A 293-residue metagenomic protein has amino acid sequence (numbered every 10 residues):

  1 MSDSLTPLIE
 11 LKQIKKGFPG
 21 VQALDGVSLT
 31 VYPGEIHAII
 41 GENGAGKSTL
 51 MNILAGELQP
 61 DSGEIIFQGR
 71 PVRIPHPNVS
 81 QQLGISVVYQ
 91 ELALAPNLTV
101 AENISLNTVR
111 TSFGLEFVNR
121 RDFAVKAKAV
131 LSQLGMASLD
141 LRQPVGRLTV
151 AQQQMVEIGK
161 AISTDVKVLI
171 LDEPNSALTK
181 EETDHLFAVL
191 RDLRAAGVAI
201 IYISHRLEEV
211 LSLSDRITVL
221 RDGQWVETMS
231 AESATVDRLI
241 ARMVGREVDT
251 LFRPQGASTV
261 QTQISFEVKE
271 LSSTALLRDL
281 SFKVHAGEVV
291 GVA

Functional and structural regions predicted by a protein language model:
S2-A293: Glycine-rich phosphate-binding loops of nucleotide-dependent enzymes
